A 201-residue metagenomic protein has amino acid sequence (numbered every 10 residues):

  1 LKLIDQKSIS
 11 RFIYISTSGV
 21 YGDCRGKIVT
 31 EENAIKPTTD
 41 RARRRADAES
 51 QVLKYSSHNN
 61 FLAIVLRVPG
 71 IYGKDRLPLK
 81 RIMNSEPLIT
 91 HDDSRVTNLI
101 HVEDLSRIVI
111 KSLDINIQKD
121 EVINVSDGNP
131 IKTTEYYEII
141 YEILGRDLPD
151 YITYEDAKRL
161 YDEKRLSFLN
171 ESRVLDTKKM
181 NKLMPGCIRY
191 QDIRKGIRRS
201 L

Functional and structural regions predicted by a protein language model:
K2-D40: Conserved Rossmann-fold NAD(P)-dependent oxidoreductase catalytic core, especially the SDR/UDP-sugar
R25-V65: Catalytic helix-loop patch of NAD(P)-dependent Rossmann-fold dehydrogenases
A46, N59-F61, I71-R81, K111-I123 (+1 more regions): Glycine/proline-rich active-site loop of Rossmann-fold NAD(P)-dependent oxidoreductases
K54, H58-T97: NAD(P)-dependent short-chain dehydrogenase/reductase
N98-L105, D192: A conserved structural motif in NAD(P)-dependent oxidoreductases
I115-R165: Mid/C-terminal beta-alpha module of Rossmann-like enzyme folds, strongest in SDR-family dehydrogenases/epimerases
Q191-L201: Amphipathic terminal alpha-helices
